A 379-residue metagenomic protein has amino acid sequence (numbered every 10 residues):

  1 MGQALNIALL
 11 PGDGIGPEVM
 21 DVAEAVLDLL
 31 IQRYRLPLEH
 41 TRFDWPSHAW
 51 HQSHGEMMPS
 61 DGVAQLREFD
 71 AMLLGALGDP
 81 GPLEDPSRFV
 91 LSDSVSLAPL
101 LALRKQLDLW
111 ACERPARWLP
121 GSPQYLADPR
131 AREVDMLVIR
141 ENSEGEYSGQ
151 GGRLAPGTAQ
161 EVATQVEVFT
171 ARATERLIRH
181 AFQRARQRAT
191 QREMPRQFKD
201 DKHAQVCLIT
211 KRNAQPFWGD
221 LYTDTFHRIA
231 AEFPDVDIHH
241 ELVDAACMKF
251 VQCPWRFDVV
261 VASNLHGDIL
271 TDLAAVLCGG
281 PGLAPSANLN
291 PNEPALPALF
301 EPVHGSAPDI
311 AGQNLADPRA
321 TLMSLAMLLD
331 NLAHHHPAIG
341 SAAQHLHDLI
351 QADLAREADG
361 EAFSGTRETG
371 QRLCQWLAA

Functional and structural regions predicted by a protein language model:
A8-A25, L29-Y34, T158-E241: Glycine-rich phosphate/diphosphate-binding loop of Rossmann-like nucleotide-binding domains
D13-G16, D70, I139, A181 (+4 more regions): Buried hydrophobic positions in well-ordered alpha/beta secondary-structure cores of metabolic enzymes
A23, L27, F226, T321-L329 (+1 more regions): Buried hydrophobic packing segments
R35-P59, F250: N-terminal beta-loop-helix "entrance" segment that forms/cooperates in small-molecule cofactor or anionic ligand
H48, G121, E241-M248: Short acidic loop-to-helix transition motifs that present clustered carboxylates
W50-T164, L265: N-terminal glycine-rich phosphate/adenylate-binding segment common to multiple enzyme folds
H51, F250-R356: Glycine-rich phosphate/nucleotide-binding loop
A362-A379: Phosphate-binding loop/pocket of nucleotide- and phosphate-handling active sites
